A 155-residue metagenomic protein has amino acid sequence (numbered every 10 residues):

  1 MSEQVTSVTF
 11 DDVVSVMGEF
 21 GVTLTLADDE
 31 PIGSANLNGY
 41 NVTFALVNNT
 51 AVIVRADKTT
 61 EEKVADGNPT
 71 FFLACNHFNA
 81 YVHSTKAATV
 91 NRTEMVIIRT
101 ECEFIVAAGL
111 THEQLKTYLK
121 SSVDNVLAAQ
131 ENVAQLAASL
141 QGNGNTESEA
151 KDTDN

Functional and structural regions predicted by a protein language model:
M1-V47, V90: Charge-rich, low-complexity N-terminal segments
V13, M17-L24, N79, V126 (+1 more regions): Hydrophobic, Leu/Ile/Phe/Ala-enriched alpha-helical segments that form helix-helix packing faces
P31-N36, I53-V54, I98-T100: Generic recognition of long tandem-repeat/solenoid scaffolds
L37-P69: Long, continuous compositionally biased terminal/linker segments
D57-E101: Short, internal acidic amphipathic alpha-helical interface segments that mediate docking to partner proteins
V106-Y118: A short acidic/glycine-rich loop-to-helix N-cap element
K116-Q141: A conserved amphipathic terminal alpha-helix motif
A134-N155: Short, highly charged C-terminal tails/helix-capping segments
